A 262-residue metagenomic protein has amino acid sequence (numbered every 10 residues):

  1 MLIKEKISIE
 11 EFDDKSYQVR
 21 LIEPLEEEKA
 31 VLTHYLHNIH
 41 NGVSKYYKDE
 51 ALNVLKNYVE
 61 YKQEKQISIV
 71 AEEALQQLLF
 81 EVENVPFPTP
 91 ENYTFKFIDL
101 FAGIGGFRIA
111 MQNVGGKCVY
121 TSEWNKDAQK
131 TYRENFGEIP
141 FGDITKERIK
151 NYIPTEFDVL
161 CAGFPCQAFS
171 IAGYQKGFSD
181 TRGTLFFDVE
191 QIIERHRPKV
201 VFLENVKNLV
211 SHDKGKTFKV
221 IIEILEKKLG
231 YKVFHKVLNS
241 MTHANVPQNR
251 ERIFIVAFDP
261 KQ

Functional and structural regions predicted by a protein language model:
M1-V114, S122, A128: S-adenosyl-L-methionine
Q112, Q129-R133, I222-E226: Class I S-adenosyl-L-methionine
K126-T131, L185: Conserved short alpha-helix immediately C-terminal to the canonical SAM/SAH-binding motif I of Rossmann-like
Q129-P154: S-adenosyl-L-methionine
G142-I144, A162, V189: Active-site-proximal cofactor/substrate-binding loop regions of enzyme domains
K150-F157, F169-Q262: Class I S-adenosyl-L-methionine
F157-G163: Short SAM/SAH-binding signature in class I
